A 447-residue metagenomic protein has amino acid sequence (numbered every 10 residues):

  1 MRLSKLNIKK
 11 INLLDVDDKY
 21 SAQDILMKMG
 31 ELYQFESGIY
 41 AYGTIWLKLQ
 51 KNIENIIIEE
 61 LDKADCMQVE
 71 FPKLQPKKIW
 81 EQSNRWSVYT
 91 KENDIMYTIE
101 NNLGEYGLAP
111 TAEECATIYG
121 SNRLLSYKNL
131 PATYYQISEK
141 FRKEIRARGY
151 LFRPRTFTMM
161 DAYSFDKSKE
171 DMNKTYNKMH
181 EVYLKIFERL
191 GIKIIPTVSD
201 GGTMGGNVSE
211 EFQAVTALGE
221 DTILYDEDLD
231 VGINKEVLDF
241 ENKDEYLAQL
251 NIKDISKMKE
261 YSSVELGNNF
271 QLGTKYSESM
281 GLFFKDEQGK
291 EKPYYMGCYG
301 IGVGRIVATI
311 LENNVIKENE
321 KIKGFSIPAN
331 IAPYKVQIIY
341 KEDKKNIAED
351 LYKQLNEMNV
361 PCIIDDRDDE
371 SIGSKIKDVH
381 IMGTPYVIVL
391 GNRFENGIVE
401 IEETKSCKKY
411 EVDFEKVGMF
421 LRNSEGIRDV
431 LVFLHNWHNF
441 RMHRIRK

Functional and structural regions predicted by a protein language model:
M1-K447: NTP/phosphate- and nucleic-acid-binding module
